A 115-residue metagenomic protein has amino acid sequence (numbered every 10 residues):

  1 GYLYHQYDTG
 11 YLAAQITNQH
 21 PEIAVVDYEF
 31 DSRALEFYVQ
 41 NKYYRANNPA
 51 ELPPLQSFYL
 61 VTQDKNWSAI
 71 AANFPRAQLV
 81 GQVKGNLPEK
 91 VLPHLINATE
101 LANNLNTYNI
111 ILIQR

Functional and structural regions predicted by a protein language model:
G1-N18, A24-L60, D64-P75, L79: Catalytic lumenal/periplasmic loop and adjoining terminal transmembrane helix of membrane glycan-assembly enzymes
P49, S57-R115: Aromatic/acidic, Gly/Pro-rich catalytic loop(s) in extracytoplasmic/lumenal soluble domains of multi-pass membrane
